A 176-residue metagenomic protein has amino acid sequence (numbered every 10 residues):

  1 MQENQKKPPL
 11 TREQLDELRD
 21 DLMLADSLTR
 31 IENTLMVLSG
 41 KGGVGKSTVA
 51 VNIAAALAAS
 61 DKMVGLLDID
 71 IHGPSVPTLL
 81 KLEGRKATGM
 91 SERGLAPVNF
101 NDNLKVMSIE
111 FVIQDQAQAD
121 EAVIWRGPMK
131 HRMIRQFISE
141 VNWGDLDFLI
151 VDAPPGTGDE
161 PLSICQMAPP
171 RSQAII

Functional and structural regions predicted by a protein language model:
M1-K41, R85: Extreme N-terminal, non-catalytic leader segments that precede Walker-type/kinase nucleotide-binding cores
S27-R30, T88, A96-N101, V141-G144 (+1 more regions): Solvent-exposed alpha-helices and their adjacent loops that cap or buttress functional pockets in soluble metabolic
T34, L38, S60, L79-E83 (+3 more regions): Conserved, well-folded catalytic cores of nucleic-acid-processing and energy-transducing macromolecular machines
T34-I71: Walker A/P-loop phosphate-binding motif and the immediately C-terminal alpha-helix
V44-N52, P74-P77, G156-P161: Short glycine/serine/threonine-rich phosphate/pyrophosphate-binding segments that cradle anionic phosphate groups
M63-G65, I69-D115, H131-R132: Phosphate-binding loop that captures ATP/GTP phosphates
I113-M167: Phosphate-binding/switch loop-helix module in NTP-utilizing enzymes
R171-I176: Conserved beta-strand/loop subsegment of P-loop NTPase cores
